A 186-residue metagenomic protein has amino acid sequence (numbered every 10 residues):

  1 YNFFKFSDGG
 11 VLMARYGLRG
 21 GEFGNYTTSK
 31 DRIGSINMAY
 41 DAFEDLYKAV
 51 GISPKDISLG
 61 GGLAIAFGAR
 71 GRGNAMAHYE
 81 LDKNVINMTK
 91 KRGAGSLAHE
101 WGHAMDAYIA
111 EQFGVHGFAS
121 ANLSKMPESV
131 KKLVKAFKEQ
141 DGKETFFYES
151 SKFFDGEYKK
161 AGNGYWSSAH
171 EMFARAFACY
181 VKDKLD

Functional and structural regions predicted by a protein language model:
Y1-N37, E44, K48-D186: Active-site-flanking segments in enzyme catalytic domains
